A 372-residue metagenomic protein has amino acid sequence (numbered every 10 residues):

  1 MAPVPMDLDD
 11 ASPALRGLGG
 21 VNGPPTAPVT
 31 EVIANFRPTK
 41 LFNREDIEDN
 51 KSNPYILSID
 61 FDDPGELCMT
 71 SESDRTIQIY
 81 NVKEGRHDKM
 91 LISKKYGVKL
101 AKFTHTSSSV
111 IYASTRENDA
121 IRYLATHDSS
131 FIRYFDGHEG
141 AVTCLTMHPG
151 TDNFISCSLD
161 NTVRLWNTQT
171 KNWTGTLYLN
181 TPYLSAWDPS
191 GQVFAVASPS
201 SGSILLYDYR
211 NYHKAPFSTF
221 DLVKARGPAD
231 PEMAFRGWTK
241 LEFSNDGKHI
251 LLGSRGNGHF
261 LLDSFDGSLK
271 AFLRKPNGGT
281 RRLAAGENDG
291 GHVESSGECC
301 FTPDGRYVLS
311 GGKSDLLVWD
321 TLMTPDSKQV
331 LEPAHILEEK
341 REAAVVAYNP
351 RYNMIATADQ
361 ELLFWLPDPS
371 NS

Functional and structural regions predicted by a protein language model:
A2-S372: WD40-repeat beta-propeller superdomains and closely related acidic/aromatic-rich repeat-like regions
